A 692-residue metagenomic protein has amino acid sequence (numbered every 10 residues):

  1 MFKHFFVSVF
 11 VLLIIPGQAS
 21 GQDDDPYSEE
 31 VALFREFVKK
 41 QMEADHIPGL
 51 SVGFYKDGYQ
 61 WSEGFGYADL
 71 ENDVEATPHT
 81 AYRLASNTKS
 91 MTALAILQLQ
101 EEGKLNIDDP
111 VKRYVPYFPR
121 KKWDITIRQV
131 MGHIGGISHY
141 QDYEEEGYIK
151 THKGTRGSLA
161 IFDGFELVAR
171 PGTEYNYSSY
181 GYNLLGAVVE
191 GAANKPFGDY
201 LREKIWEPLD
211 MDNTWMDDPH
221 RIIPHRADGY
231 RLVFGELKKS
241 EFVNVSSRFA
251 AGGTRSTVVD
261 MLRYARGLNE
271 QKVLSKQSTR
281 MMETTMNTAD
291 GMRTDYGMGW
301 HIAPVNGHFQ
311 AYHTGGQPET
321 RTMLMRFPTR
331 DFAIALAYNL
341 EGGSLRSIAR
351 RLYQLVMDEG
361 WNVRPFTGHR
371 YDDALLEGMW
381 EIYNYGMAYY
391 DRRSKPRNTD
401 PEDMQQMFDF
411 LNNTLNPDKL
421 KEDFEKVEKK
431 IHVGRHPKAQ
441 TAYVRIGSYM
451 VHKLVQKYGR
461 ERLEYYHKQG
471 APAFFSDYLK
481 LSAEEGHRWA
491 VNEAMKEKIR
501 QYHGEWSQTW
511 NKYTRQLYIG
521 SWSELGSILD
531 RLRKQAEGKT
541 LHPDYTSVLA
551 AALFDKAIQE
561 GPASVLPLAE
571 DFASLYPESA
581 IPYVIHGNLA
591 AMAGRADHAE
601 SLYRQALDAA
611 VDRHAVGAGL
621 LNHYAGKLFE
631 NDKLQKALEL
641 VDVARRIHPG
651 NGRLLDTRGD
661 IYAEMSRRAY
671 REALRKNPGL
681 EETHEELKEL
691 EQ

Functional and structural regions predicted by a protein language model:
Y27-Y82, K104-N106, D163-G164, L232 (+2 more regions): Short, conserved catalytic-motif segment at the N-terminal edge
E43-S51, N72-Q129, L167-Y180, S247-G252 (+1 more regions): Short active-site loop at a secondary-structure junction that contains or immediately precedes the catalytic residue(s)
S62, D69-L70, K122-P318, M323 (+1 more regions): Short, surface-exposed loop or secondary-structure junction motifs that flank catalytic or metal-binding residues
L340-P365: Short, gly/Ser/Thr-rich active-site loops of penicillin-recognizing serine hydrolases
Q354, R364-E402: Zinc-dependent metallopeptidase catalytic helix centered on the HExxH motif and its immediate flanking segment
D555, N588, G626-K627, D660 (+1 more regions): Residue-level recognition of tetratricopeptide repeat
I585, G619-H623, T657, E686: Canonical tetratricopeptide repeat
